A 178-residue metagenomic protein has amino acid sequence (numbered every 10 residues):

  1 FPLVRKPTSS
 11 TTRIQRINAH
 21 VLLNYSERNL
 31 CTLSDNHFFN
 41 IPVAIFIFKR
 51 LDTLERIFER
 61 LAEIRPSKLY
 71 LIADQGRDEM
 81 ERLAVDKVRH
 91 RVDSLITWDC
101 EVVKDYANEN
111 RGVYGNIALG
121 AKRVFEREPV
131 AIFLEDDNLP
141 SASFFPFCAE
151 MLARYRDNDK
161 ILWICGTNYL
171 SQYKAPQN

Functional and structural regions predicted by a protein language model:
R5, S9-S10: Low-acidity, Ser/Thr- and Arg-rich intrinsically disordered low-complexity segments
I17-A62: N-proximal low-complexity "stem/linker" segments adjacent to membrane-targeting elements
F58-E59, A118, A142-A153: Short alpha-helix within the catalytic core of nucleotide-sugar-dependent glycosyltransferases
I64-V103: Acidic donor-binding segment of Leloir-type glycosyltransferases
N108-N116: A short, glycine-/small-residue-rich helix N-cap motif at loop->alpha-helix starts within glycosyltransferase
A118-V130: Active-site nucleotide-sugar/metal-binding loop of Leloir-type enzymes
E128-L139: Short beta-strand-to-loop acidic/aromatic patch adjacent to the donor-nucleotide binding site
F145-Q177: Conserved donor NDP-sugar-binding/catalytic core segment of glycosyltransferases
